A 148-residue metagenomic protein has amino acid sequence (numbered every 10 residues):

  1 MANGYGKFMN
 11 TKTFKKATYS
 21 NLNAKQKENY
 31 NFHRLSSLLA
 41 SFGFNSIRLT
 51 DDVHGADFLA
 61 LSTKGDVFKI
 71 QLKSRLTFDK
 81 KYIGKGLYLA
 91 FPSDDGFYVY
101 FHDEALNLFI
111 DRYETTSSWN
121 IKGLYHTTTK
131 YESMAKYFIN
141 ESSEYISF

Functional and structural regions predicted by a protein language model:
M1-H54, L59-F148: Mixed-charge (Asp/Glu-Lys/Arg
